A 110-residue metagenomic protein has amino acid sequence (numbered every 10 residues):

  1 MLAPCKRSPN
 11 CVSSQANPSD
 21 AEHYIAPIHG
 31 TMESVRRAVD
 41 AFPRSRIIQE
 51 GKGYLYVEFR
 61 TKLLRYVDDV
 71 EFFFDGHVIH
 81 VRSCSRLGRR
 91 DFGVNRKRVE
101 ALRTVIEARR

Functional and structural regions predicted by a protein language model:
M1-R110: Ser/Thr-rich, low-complexity intrinsically disordered terminal regions
